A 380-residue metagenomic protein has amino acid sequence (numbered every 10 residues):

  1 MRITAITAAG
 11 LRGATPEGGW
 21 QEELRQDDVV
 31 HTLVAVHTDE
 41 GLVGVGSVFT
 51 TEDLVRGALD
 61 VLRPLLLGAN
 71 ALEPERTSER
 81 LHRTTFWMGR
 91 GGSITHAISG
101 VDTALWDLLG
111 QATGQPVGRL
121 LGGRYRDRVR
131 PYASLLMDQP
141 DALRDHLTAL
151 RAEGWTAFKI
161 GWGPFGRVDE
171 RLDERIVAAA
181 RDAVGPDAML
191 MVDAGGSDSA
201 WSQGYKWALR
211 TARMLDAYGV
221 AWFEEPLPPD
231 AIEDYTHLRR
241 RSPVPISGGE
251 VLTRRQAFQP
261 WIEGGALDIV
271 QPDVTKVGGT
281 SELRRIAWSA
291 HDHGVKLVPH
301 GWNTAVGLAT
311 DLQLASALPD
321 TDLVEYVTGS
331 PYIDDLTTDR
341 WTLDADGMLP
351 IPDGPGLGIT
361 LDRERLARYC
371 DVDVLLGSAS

Functional and structural regions predicted by a protein language model:
M1-L33, T51-V55, R63, L67-A71 (+1 more regions): Motif-centric detector for short Cys/His coordination patterns
M1-T15, R25-Q26, H31, D39 (+1 more regions): Flexible C-terminal active-site loop/helix
I3, G41, L62, V101 (+8 more regions): Conserved, mostly hydrophobic/aromatic
H37-A112: Metal- or metallocofactor-binding catalytic centers and their adjacent structured scaffolds across diverse enzyme
G46, A133, K159-I160, M191 (+4 more regions): Short catalytic-loop micro-motif centered on adjacent basic/acidic residues
G57, G219, D230-S247, L252-M348: Shared catalytic-loop signature of beta/alpha-barrel
S93, D102-A142: Glycine-rich, aromatic-flanked loop segments that form ligand/cofactor-binding clefts across common enzyme folds
R128-H237, R241-S242: Metal-dependent enolase-superfamily TIM-barrel catalytic cores that perform enediolate-based chemistry
